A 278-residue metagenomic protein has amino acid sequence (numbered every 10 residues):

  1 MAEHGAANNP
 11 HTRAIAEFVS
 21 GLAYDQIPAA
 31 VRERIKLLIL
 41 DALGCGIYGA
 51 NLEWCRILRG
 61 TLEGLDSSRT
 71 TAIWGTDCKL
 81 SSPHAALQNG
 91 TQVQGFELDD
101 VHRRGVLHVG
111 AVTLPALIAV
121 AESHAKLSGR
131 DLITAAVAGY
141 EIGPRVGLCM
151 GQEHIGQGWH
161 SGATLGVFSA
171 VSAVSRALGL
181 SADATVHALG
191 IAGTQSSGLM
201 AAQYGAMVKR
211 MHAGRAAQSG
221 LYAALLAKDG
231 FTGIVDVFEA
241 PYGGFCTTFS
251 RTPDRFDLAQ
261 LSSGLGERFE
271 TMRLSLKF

Functional and structural regions predicted by a protein language model:
A2-E270: N-terminal core-entry segment
T271-F278: Long, repeat-rich segments with strong aromatic
